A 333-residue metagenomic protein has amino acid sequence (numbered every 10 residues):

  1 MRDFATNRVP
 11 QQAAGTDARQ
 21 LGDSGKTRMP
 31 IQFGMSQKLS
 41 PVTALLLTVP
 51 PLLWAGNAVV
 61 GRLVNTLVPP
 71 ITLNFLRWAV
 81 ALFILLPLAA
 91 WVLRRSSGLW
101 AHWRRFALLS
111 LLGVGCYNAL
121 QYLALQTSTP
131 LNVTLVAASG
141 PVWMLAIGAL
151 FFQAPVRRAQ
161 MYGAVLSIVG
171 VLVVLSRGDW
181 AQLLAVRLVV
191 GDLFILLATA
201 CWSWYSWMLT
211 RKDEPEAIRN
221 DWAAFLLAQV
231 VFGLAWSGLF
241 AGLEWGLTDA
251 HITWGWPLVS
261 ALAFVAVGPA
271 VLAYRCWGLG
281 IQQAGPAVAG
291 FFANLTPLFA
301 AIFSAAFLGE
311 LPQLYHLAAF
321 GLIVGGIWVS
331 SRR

Functional and structural regions predicted by a protein language model:
D3, N7, Q11-A14, R19-F75 (+2 more regions): Glycine-/small-residue-enriched transmembrane alpha-helix faces in small-molecule transporters and effluxers
P41-L46, T72-P87, V92, L108 (+3 more regions): Hydrophobic alpha-helical transmembrane segments of multi-pass integral membrane proteins, especially transporters
L53, N57-V60, L86-A137, V173 (+1 more regions): Specific transmembrane alpha-helical segments of multi-pass solute transporters/efflux pumps, especially DMT/EamA
V59-L67, Q126, S176-L188, P215 (+2 more regions): Membrane-interface helix termini and inter-helical loops of multi-pass transporters
V64, L73, R77, A124 (+6 more regions): Hydrophobic/aromatic residues within transmembrane alpha-helices of multi-pass small-molecule transporters
T72-F83, G113, Q121-A164, A198 (+1 more regions): Specific alpha-helical transmembrane segments that line the substrate/conduction pathway and gating interfaces
N74-L76, N118, V133-S139, M208-A235 (+1 more regions): Helix-helix packing/entry segments at the starts of transmembrane helices
L85, A107, V156-G178, N294 (+2 more regions): Hydrophobic transmembrane alpha-helices of multi-pass small-molecule transport proteins
